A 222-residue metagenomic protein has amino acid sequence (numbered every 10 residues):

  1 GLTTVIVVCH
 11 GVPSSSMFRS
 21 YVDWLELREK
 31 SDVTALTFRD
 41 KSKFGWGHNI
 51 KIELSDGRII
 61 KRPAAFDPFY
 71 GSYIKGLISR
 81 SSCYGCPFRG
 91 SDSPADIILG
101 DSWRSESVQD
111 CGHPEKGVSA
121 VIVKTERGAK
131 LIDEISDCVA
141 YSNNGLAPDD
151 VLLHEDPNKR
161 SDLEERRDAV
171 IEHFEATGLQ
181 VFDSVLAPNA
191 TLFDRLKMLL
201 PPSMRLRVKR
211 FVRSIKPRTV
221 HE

Functional and structural regions predicted by a protein language model:
G1-T3, V33-T34: Residue-level recognition of the N-termini of beta-strands and the immediately preceding loop/turn
L2-W24, G128: Short, flexible loop segments at boundaries between secondary-structure elements
W24-D32: Basic phosphate/pyrophosphate-binding loop/patch that engages nucleotide-derived ligands
S31-E222: Long, compositionally biased charged/polar accessory segments in the mid-to-C-terminal portions of proteins
